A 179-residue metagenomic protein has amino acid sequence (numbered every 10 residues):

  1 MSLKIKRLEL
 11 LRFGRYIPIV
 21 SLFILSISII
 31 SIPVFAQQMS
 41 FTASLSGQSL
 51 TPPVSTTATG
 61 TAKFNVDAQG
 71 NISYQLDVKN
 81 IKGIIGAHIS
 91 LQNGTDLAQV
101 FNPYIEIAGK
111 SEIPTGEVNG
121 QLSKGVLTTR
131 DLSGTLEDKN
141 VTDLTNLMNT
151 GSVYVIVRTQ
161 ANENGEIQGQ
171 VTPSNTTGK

Functional and structural regions predicted by a protein language model:
M1-F13: N-terminal secretory signal peptides that target proteins for export/translocation
S2, I32-A87, L91-K179: Metal-centered catalytic cores of metalloenzymes
K6-L8, I19, T177: Residue-level detector of intrinsically disordered/flexible regions characterized by low predicted structural confidence
L10, L22-L25, N140: Hydrophobic alpha-helical segments and their boundary regions
F13-Y16, G151: Residue-level recognition of alpha-helix termini/interfacial anchor residues
P18-S31: Bacterial N-terminal signal peptides
